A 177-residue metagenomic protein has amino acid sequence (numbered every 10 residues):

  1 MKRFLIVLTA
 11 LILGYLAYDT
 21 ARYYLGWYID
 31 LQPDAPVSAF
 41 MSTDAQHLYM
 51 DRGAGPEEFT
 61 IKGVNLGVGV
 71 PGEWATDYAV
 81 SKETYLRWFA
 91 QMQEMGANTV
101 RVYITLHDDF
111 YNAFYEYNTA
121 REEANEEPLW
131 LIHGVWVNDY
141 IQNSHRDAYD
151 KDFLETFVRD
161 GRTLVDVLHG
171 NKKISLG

Functional and structural regions predicted by a protein language model:
M1-R3: Positively charged n-region of N-terminal signal peptides that target proteins for export
L5-D19: Hydrophobic membrane-insertion alpha-helices, especially the h-region of bacterial N-terminal signal peptides
T9, L13, G69-W74, D139: Residues in flexible loops and secondary-structure boundaries
D19-Q91, E155: N-terminal carbohydrate-binding accessory modules
R22, L66, Y103-L106, V137 (+2 more regions): Broad hydrophobic/π-residue packing in well-ordered secondary structure
Y28-P33, D139-G177: Ligand-binding grooves and catalytic loops that recognize ribose/phosphate and carbohydrate rings, and esterified lipid
Y49-G53, T119-A120, E127-P128, D166-G177: Surface-exposed intrinsically disordered loops and tails
S81-H145, Y149-E155, V165: Aromatic-lined substrate-binding rim segments of carbohydrate-active enzymes
